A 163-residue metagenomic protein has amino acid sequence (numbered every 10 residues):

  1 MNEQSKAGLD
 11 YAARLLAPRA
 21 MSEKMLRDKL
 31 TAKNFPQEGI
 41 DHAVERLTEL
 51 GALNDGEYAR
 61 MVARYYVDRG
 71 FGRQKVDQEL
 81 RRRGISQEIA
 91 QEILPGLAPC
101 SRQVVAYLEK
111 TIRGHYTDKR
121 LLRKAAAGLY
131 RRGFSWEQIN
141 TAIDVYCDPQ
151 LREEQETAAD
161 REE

Functional and structural regions predicted by a protein language model:
M1-E163: An alpha-helical, amphipathic repeat domain used for nucleic-acid recognition, typified by the mTERF helical solenoid
